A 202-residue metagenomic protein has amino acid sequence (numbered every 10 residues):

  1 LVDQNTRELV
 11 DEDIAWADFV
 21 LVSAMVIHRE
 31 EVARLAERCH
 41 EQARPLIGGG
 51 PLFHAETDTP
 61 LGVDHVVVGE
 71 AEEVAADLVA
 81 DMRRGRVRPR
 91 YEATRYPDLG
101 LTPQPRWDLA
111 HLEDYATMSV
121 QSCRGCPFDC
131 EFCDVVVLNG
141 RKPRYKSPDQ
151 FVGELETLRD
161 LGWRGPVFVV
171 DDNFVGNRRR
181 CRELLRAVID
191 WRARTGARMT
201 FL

Functional and structural regions predicted by a protein language model:
L1-G100: Glycine-rich beta-alpha loop elements in corrinoid/cobalamin-binding modules across cobalamin-dependent enzymes
P103-L202: Radical SAM [4Fe-4S] cluster-binding motif and immediate context
